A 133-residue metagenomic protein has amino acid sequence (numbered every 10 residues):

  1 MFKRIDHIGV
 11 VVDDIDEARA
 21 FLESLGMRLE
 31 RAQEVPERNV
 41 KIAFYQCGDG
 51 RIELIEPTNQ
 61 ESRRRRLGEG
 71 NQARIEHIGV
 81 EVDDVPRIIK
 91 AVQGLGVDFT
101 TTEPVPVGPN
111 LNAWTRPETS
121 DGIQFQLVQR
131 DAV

Functional and structural regions predicted by a protein language model:
M1-E17, A73-V82, D131-V133: N-terminal beta-strand motif that seeds the catalytic metal site of vicinal oxygen chelate
F2, F21, N39-I42, R51-L54: Interaction-mediating elements
I5-D6, L29-N39, T58-E76, A91 (+1 more regions): A cross-kingdom feature marking solvent-exposed beta-strand/loop segments within repeated, beta-rich binding/scaffold
A18-A20, R28-E30, I52, Q60-R63 (+1 more regions): Short loop/beta submotifs within extracellular cysteine-rich repeat domains
A18-E23, A91-V92: Conserved active-site tyrosine of GNAT-family acetyltransferases
G26, G50, A73, H77 (+2 more regions): Extracellular/lumenal glycan-associated surfaces
E34, A43-G48, I52-E53, V80 (+1 more regions): Vicinal oxygen chelate
